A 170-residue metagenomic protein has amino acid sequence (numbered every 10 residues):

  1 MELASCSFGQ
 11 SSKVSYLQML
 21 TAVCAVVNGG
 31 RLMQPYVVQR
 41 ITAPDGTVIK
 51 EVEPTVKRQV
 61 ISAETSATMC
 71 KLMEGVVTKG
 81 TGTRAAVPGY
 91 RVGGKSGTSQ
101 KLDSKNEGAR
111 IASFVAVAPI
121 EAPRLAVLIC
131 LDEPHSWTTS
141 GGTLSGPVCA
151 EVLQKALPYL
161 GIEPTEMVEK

Functional and structural regions predicted by a protein language model:
M1-K57, E64, M73-G161: Active-site beta-strand/loop architecture of penicillin-binding DD-peptidases
E163-K170: Short, highly charged C-terminal tails/helix-capping segments
